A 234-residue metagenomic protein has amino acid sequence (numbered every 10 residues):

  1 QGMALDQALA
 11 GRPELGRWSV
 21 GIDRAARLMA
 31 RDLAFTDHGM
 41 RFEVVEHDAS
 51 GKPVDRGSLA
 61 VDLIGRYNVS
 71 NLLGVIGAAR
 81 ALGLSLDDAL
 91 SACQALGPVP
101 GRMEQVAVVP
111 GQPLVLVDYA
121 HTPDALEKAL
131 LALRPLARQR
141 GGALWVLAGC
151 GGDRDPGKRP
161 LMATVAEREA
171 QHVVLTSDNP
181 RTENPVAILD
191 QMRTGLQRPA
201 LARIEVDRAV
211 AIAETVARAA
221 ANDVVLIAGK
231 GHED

Functional and structural regions predicted by a protein language model:
Q1-V115, R193-G195, L201-A202: Acidic, Mg2+-coordinating active-site environments of NTP-dependent enzymes
G2-Q7, D153-R154, R181-T182, A211 (+1 more regions): Short, active-site-adjacent cap segments at secondary-structure transitions
A30, N71, V75, V146 (+2 more regions): Residue-level signal for inorganic ion chemistry
V99-G101, P123-L126, L131-R198, R208: Active-site beta-alpha connecting loops in nucleotide-dependent enzymes
L114, W145, R203, V224-L226: Hydrophobic "anchor" residues on beta-strands that sit immediately upstream of conserved functional sites
V115-H121: Switch II (G3) loop of P-loop NTPases
V224-D234: Glycine/aspartate-rich loop-and-adjacent alpha/beta segment that forms the canonical ThDP
